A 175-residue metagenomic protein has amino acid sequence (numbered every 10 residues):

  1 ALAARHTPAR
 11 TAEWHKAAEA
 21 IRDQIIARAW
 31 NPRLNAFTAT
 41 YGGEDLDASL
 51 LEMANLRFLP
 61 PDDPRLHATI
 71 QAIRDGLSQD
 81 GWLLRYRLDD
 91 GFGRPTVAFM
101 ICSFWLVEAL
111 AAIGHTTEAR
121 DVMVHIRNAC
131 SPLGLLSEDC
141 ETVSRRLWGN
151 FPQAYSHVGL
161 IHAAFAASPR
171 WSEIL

Functional and structural regions predicted by a protein language model:
A1-A4, L106-L110, L160-A164: Buried hydrophobic packing segments
A1-H15: Inter-helical turn/loop segments and adjacent helix faces that build the functional surface of alpha-helical bundle
L2-H6, I113, T117, W171: Long alpha-helical scaffolds in large eukaryotic adaptor/regulatory proteins, encompassing alpha-solenoid repeat systems
E19-M100, D121-I174: Extended glycan-interaction surfaces of carbohydrate-active proteins
T96-T116: C-terminal substrate/ligand-recognition segments
